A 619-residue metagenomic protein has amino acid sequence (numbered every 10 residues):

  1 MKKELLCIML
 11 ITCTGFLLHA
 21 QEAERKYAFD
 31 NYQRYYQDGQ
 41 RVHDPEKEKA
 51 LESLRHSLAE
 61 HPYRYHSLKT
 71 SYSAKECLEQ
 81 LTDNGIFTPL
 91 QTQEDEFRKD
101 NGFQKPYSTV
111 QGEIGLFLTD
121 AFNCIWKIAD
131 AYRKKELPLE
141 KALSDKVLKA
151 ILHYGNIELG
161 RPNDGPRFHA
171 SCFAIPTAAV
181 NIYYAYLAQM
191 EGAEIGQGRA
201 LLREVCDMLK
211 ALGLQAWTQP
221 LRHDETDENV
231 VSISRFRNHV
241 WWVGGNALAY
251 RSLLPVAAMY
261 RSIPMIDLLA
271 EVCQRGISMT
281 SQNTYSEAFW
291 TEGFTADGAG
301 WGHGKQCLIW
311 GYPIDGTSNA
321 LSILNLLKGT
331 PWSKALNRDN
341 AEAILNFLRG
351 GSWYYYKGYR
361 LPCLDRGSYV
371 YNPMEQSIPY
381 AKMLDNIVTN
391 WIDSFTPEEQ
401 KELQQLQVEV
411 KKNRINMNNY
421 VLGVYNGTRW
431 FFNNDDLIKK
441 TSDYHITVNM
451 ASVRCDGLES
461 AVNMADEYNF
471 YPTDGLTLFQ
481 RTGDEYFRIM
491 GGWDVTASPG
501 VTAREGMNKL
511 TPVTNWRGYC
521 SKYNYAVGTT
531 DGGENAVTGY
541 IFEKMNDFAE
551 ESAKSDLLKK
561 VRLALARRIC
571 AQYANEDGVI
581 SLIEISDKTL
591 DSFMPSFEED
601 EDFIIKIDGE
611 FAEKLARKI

Functional and structural regions predicted by a protein language model:
M1-E22: Bacterial Sec-dependent N-terminal signal peptides
C7-L10, I604, K618: Generic short N-terminal amphipathic or hydrophobic helices
Q21-R235, W241-L254, L321, S586 (+3 more regions): Extracellular glycan-targeting catalytic surfaces
E46, A50, R261-L269, T589 (+2 more regions): Alpha-helix capping and helix-coil boundary motifs
N163, R167-M464, K606: Extracellular polysaccharide-recognition and catalytic grooves
I392-D602, K606-E610, A616: Catalytic and substrate-binding regions of extracellular carbohydrate-active enzymes, especially polysaccharide lyases
